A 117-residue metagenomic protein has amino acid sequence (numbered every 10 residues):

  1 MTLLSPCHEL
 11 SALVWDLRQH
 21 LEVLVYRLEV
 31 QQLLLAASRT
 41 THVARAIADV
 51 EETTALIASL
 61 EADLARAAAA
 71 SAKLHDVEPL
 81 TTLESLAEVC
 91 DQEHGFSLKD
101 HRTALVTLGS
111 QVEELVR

Functional and structural regions predicted by a protein language model:
M1-L33, T40-R117: C-terminal-biased regions
